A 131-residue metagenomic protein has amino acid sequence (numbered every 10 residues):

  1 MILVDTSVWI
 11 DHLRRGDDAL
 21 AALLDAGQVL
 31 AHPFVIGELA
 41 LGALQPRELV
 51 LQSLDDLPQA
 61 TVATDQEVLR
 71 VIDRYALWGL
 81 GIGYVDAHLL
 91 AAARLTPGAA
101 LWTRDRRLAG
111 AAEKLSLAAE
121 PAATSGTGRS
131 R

Functional and structural regions predicted by a protein language model:
M1-F34, A40-Q52, P58, A118 (+1 more regions): Short, well-structured N-terminal submotif of metal-dependent ribonuclease cores
H12, D18, Q59-R131: Active-site neighborhoods of divalent-metal-dependent phosphate/nucleic-acid chemistry enzymes
P33, G37, A87-L90: Non-catalytic, well-ordered alpha-helical scaffold segments
